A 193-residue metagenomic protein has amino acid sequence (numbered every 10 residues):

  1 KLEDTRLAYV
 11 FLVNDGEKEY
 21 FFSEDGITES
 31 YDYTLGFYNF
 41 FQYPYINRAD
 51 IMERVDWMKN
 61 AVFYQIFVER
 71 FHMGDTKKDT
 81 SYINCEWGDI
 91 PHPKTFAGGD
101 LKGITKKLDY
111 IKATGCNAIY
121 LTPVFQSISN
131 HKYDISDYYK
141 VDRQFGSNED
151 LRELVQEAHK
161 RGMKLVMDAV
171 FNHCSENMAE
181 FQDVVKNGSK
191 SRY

Functional and structural regions predicted by a protein language model:
K1-M167, N172-D183, N187-K190: N-terminal structural segment of carbohydrate-active enzymes
